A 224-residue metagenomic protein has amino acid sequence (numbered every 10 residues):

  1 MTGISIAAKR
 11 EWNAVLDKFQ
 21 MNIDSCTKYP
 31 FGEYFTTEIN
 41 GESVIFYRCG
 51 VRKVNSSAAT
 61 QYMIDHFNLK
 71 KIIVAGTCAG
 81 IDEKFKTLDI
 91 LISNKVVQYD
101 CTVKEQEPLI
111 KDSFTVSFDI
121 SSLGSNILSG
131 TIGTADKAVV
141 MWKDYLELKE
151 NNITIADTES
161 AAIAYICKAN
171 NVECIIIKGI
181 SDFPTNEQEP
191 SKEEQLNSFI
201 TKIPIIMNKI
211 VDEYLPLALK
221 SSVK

Functional and structural regions predicted by a protein language model:
M1-G3, E42: Extreme N-terminal starter segment of soluble prokaryotic enzymes
G3, A7, Y47-R48: A short N-terminal beta->alpha junction/helix N-cap motif
S5-V15, N22: Gly/serine-rich nucleotide phosphate-binding loop at the start of the catalytic core of nucleotide/ADP-ribose-handling
L16-F19, F85: Short, flexible helix/strand-to-coil boundary loops that buttress conserved ligand/catalytic motifs in alpha/beta
Q20-M21, M63: Short, solvent-exposed amphipathic alpha-helical segments in soluble enzyme and RNA/protein-processing domains
N22-K28: N-terminal/domain-start segments enriched in small and hydrophobic, helix-friendly residues, covering either
Y29-K224: Glycine-rich phosphate- or other oxyanion-binding loops that anchor nucleotides, phosphorylated ligands
